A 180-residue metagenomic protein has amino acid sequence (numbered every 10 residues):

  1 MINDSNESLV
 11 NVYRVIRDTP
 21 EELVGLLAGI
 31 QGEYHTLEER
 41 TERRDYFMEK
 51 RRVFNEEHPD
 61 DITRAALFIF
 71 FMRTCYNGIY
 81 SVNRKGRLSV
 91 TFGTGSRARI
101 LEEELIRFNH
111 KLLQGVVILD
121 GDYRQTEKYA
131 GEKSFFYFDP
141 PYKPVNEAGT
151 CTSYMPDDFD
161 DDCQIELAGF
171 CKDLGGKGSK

Functional and structural regions predicted by a protein language model:
M1-E7, Y13, I69, R73-Y76 (+3 more regions): Conserved proline-anchored active-site loop of SAM-dependent methyltransferases that bridges a beta-strand
M1-L113, V117, T152-S153: Class I S-adenosyl-L-methionine-dependent methyltransferase module
S96, E132, D158, D162: A short glycine-/small-residue-rich loop at the edge of a beta-strand within enzyme catalytic domains
I100-E104, I118-L119, F159-E166: Soluble or luminal CAZymes and related metallo-dependent hydrolases
D122-E127, L167, C171: Generic hydrophobic alpha-helical segments
K143-S179: SAM-dependent methyltransferase catalytic-core segment centered on the flexible catalytic loop and adjoining short
